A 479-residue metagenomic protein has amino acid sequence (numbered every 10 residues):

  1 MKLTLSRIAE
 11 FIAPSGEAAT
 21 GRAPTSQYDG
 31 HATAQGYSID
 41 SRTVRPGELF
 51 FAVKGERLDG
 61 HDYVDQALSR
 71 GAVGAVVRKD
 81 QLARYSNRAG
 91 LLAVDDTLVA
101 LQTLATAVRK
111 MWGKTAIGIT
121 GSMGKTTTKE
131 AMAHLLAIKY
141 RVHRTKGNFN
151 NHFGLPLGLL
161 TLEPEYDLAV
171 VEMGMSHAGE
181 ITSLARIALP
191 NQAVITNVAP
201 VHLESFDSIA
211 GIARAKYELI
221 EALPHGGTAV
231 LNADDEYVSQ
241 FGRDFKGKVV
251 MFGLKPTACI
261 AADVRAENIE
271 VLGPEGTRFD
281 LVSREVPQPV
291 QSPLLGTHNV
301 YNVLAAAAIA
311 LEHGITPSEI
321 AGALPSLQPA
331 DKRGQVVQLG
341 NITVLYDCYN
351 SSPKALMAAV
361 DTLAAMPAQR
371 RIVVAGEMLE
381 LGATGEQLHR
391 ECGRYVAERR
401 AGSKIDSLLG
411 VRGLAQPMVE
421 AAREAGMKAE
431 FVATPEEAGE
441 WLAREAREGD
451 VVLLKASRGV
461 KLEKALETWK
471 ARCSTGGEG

Functional and structural regions predicted by a protein language model:
K2-T120, T127-I138, L160, V432-E445: Short, basic phosphate-binding NTP loop
I8, E48, A67, L104 (+14 more regions): Residue-level signal for inorganic ion chemistry
A9, A93, V99-A233, Y237-F245 (+2 more regions): Phosphate-binding loop of NTP-binding sites
F11, A19, R78-N87, V194-T343 (+4 more regions): Acidic, Mg2+-coordinating active-site environments of NTP-dependent enzymes
G55-L58, A330-K332, C348-M427, S457 (+1 more regions): Active-site beta-alpha connecting loops in nucleotide-dependent enzymes
V64, L68-S69, R186, A364 (+2 more regions): Non-catalytic positions within long, well-ordered alpha-helices that form the structural scaffold/packing of enzyme
I119, K125, D331-Q335, V451 (+1 more regions): ATP-dependent carboxylate/acyl-activation modules
